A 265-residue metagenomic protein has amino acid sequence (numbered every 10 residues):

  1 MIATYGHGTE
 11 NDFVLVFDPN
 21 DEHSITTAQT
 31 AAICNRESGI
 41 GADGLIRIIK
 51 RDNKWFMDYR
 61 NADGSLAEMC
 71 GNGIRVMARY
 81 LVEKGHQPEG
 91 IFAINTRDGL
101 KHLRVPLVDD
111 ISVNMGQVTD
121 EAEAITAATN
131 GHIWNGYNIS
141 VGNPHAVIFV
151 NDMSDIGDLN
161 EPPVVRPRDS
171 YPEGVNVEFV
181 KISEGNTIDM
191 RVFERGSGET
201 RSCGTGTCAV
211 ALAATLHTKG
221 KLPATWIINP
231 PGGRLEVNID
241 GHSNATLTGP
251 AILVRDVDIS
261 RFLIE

Functional and structural regions predicted by a protein language model:
M1-V108, A146-E265: A glycine-rich beta-to-alpha transition motif near the start of alpha/beta enzyme domains, typified by
D109-G116: Short, solvent-exposed secondary-structure boundary/capping segments
Q117-G136, D158-E161: Active-site glycine-rich loop that binds ribose-phosphate moieties when present
Q117-T119, V141-H145, A251: Glycine-rich beta-alpha junction loops
A128-D155: Internal active-site segments that recognize and position negatively charged phosphoryl groups and nucleotide moieties
